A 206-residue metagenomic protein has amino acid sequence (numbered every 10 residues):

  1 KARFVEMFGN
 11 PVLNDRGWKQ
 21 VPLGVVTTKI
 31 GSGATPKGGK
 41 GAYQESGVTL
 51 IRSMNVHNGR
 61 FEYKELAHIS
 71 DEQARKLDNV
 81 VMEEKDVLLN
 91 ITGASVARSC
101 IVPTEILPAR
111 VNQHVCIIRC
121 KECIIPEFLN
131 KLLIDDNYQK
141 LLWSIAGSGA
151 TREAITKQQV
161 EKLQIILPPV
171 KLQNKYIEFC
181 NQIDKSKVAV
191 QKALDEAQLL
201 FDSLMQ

Functional and structural regions predicted by a protein language model:
K1-A34, K162, I166-N174, N181-Q206: Non-catalytic DNA-recognition/assembly elements of restriction-modification systems
G24-K40, M54-E84: Sequence-specific dsDNA recognition surfaces
I51: Cleft-lining beta-strand/loop regions that shape enzyme active-site pockets
H57-H68, V87-V111, E127-K131, K140-A146 (+1 more regions): Short, ligand-facing micro-motifs at secondary-structure edges
P108-C116, I124-E127, G147-N174: A short glycine-rich beta-alpha junction/loop motif
C120-I124, N137: Short loop segments at secondary-structure junctions
